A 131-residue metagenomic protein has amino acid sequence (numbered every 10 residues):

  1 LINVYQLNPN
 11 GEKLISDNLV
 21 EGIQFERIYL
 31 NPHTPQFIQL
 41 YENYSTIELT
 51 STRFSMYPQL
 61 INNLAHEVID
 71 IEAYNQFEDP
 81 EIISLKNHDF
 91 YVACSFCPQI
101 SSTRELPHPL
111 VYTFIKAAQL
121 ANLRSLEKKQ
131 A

Functional and structural regions predicted by a protein language model:
N3-A131: Amide-donor transfer/coupling interface in amidating biosynthetic enzymes
